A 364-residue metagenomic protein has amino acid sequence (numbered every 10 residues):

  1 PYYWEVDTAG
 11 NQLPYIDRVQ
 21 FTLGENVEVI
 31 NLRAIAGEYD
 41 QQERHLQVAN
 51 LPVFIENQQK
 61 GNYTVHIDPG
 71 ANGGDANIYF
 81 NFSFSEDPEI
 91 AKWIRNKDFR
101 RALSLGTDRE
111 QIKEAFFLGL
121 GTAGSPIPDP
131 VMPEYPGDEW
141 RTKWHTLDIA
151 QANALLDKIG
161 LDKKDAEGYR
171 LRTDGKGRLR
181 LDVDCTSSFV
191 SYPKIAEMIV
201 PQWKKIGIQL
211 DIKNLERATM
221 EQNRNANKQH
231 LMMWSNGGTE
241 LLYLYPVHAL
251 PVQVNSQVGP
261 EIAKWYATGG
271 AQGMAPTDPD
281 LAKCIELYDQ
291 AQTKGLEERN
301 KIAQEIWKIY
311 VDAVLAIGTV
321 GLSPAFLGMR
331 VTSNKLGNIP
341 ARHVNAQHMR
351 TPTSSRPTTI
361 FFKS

Functional and structural regions predicted by a protein language model:
P1-V29, I55-D75, L118, G160-R180 (+3 more regions): Aromatic-rich, solvent-exposed beta-strand/loop patch
Y2-I55, E197-P201, G207-D211, E216-R217: Ligand-site clamp/hinge motif
T22-E86, E110-F116, A123, L231 (+1 more regions): Extracellular/periplasmic solute-recognition and catalytic clefts
E43, I90, I94-R95, Y135-P136: Primarily short, surface-exposed interaction patches in extracytoplasmic proteins
I67-N77, A102-W140, W144, A150-A154 (+3 more regions): Detector for C-terminal structural segments
N81-F84, P136-E139, G177-S187: Short, hydrophobic beta-strand segments
F84-E114: Extended ligand-binding regions for polar small-molecule ligands
